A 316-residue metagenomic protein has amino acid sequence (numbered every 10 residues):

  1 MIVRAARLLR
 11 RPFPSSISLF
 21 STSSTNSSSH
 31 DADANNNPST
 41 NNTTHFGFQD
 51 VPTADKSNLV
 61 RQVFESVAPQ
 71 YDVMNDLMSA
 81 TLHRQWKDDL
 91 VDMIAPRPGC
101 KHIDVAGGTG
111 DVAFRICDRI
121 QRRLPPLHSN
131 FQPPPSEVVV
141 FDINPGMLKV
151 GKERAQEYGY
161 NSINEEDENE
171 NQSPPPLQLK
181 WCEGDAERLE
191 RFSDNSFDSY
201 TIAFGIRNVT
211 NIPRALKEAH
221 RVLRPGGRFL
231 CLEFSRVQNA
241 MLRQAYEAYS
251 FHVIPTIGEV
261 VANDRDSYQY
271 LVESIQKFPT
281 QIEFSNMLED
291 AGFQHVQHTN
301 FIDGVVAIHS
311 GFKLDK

Functional and structural regions predicted by a protein language model:
P12-Q62: N-terminal auxiliary segments of SAM/dcSAM-dependent transferases
Q70, A80-K101, D111, R115 (+2 more regions): Conserved alpha-helix/loop element of class I SAM-dependent methyltransferases that forms part of the SAM/SAH-binding
K101-L189: Class I SAM-dependent methyltransferase SAM/SAH-binding core
E187-Y200: A short acidic, Gly/Pro-enriched loop at the edge of an enzyme's catalytic core that lines a small-molecule cofactor
D198-I212, S235: A short SAM/SAH-binding and catalytic strip from SAM-dependent methyltransferases
P213-R228: A short glycine-rich, Lys/Arg-flanked "PGG" loop and its adjoining helix->strand segment in the class I
R228-G258: Conserved class I S-adenosyl-L-methionine
A291-H295, N300-K316: Core SAM-dependent methyltransferase catalytic element
